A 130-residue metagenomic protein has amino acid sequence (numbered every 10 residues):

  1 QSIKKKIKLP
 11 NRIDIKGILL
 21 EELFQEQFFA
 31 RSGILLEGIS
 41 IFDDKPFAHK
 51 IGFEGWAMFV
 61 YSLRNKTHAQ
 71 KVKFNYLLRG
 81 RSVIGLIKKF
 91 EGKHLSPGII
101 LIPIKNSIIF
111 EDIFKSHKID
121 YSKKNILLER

Functional and structural regions predicted by a protein language model:
S2-R130: Catalytic core of pol beta-like nucleotidyltransferases
